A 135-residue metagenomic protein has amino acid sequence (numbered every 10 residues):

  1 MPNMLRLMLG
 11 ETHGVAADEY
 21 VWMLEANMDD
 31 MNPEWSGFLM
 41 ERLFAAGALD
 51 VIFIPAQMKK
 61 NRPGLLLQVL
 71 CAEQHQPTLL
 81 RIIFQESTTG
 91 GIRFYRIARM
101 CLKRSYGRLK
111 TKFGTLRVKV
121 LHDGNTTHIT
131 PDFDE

Functional and structural regions predicted by a protein language model:
M1-H13: Mobile "lid/hinge" segments at catalytic clefts and subdomain interfaces of large enzymes
A17-D30, S105-R108: Short glycine-/aliphatic-rich beta-strand segments at the starts of folded cytosolic domains
A26-F53: Long hydrophobic segments that form regular secondary structure
L39-M40, T78-S87: Short amphipathic alpha-helices in soluble, non-transmembrane regions that often serve as interface/regulatory elements
E41-A46, Y95-E135: C-terminal regulatory/interaction regions
A45-D50, F84-I92: A common structural junction motif
Q57-G64, C101-R104: Beta-rich nucleic-acid/ligand-interaction surfaces
V69-P77: Helix N-cap motif at beta-to-alpha junctions
